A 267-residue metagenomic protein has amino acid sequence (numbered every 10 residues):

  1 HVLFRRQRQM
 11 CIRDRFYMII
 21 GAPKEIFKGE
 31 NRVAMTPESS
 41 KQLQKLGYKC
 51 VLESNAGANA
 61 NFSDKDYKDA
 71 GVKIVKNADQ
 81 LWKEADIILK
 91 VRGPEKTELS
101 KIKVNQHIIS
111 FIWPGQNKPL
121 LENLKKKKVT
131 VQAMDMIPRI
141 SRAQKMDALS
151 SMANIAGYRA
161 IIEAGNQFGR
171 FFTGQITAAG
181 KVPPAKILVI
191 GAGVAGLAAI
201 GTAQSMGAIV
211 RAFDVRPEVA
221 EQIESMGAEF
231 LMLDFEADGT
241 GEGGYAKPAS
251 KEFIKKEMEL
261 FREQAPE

Functional and structural regions predicted by a protein language model:
H1-D14: Single conserved hydrophobic/aromatic residue that forms the stacking wall/gate of nucleotide- or nucleobase-binding
M18-I19, K49-C50, K73, D86-I87 (+6 more regions): Structural motif
I19, E25, K96-K186: Glycine/serine-rich phosphate-binding loop and adjoining beta1-alpha1 elements at the start of nucleotide-handling
G21-N123, K127: An N-terminal-biased, well-structured beta-alpha scaffold segment characteristic of Rossmann-like dinucleotide-binding
P23-N59, T173-Q264: Glycine-rich phosphate/diphosphate-binding loop of Rossmann-like nucleotide-binding domains
E53-S54, N77-A78, F111-W113, A133-P138 (+2 more regions): Short beta->alpha connector loops at strand-helix junctions that form conserved, small/polar/Pro-enriched
K68-G71, A148-M152, G227-M232, A249: Short, hinge-like loop/turn segments at secondary-structure boundaries
G71-D86, G93-P94, G241-E267: A structured beta-alpha segment of the ubiquitous adenosine-cofactor-binding alpha/beta core
